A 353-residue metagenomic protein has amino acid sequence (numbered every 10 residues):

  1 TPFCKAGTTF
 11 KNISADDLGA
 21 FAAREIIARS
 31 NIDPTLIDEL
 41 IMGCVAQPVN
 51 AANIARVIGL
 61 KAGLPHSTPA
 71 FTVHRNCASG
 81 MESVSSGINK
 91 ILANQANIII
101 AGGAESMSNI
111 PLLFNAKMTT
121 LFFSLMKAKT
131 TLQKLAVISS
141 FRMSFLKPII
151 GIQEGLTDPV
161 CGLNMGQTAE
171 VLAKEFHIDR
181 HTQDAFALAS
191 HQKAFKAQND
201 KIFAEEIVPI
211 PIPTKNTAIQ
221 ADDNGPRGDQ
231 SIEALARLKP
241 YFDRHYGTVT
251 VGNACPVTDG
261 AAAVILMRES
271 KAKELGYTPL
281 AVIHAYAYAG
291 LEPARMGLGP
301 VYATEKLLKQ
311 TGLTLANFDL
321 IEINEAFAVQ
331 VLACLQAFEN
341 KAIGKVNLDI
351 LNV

Functional and structural regions predicted by a protein language model:
T1-P2, K11-F21, R29, S144-K147 (+4 more regions): N-terminal extracellular/periplasmic Venus flytrap/periplasmic-binding protein-like
P2-R24, A46-P48, F71-I88, N97 (+8 more regions): Active-site pocket-shaping loop/turn-to-helix segments
I13, C44-I99, N109, S144-L146 (+3 more regions): Conserved catalytic cysteine-centered active-site region of acyl-thioester-dependent Claisen-condensing enzymes
A15-D38, M42-V45, V49-V57: N-terminal cofactor/phosphate-binding cores enriched in small/glycine residues, especially glycine-rich loops such as
T35-G43, P69-H74, I99-G103, D184-A189 (+4 more regions): Beta-strand segments within the central parallel beta-sheet cores of soluble alpha/beta enzyme folds
R75-E105, A173-I202, A263-S270, L335-Q336: Active-site-proximal alpha-helical scaffold in enzymes
I98-V171: Flexible glycine-/small-residue-enriched beta->alpha junction loops that bind anionic phosphate/pyrophosphate groups
E170, T214, H284-V353: Active-site pocket-lining segment
